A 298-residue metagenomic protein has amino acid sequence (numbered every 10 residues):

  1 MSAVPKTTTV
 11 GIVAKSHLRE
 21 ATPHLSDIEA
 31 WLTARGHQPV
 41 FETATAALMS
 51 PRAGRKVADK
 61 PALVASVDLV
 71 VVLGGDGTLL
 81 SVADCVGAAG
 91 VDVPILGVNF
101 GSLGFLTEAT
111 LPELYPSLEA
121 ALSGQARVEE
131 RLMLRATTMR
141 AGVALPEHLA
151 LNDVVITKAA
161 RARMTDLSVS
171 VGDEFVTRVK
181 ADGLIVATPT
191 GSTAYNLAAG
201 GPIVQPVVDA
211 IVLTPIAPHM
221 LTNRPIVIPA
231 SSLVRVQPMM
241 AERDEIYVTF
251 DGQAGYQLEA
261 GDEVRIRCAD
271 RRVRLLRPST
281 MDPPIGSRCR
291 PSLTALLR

Functional and structural regions predicted by a protein language model:
M1-L69, L73, P112-R127, T138-H148: ATP/NTP phosphate-donor binding region
K15, V71, G75, N99 (+2 more regions): A residue-level signal for conserved active-site and pocket-lining positions in enzyme catalytic cores
A21-T22, G77-A83, T193-A198: Short glycine/serine/threonine-rich phosphate/pyrophosphate-binding segments that cradle anionic phosphate groups
L73-L103, T107-L111: Glycine-rich phosphate/dinucleotide-binding loop and adjoining beta-alpha-beta core of small-molecule
V86-V93, T110-S117, G200-D209: A glycine- and small-aliphatic-rich helix-loop capping segment at beta-alpha/alpha-beta transitions that lines
G101-D182: Catalytic core of DAGKc-family lipid kinases
I156, G172-F175, L221-R298: ATP/nucleoside-binding phosphotransfer catalytic cores, i.e., glycine-rich phosphate-binding loops
M164, E174-T222: Gly/Ser/Thr-rich active-site loops/lids in small-molecule metabolic enzymes that frequently grip phosphoryl groups
